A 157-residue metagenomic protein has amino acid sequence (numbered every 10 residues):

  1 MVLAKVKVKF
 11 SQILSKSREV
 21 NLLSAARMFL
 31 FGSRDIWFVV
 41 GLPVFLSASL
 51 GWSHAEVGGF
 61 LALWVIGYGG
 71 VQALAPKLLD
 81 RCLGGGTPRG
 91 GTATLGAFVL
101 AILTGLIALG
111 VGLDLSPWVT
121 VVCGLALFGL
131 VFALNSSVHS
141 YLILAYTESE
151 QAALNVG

Functional and structural regions predicted by a protein language model:
V2-S33, A48: Juxtamembrane intracellular "pre-TM" segments in multi-pass secondary transporters
L30-L42: Conserved extracellular-gate-facing transmembrane-helix segments in secondary transporters
V40-V57: Short amphipathic helix-loop junctions that connect adjacent transmembrane helices in Major Facilitator Superfamily/SLC
V44, S136-T147: Intracellular helix-loop hinge segments at the cytoplasmic ends of transmembrane helices in 12-TM rocker-switch-type
H54-A55, T147-G157: Loop-to-transmembrane helix entry/capping segments in MFS-fold secondary transporters and related SLC/MFSD carriers
G59-Y68, F128: Transmembrane alpha-helical segments of major facilitator superfamily
G70-R89: Helix-to-loop junctions at the C-terminal end of transmembrane segments in multipass secondary transporters
R89-H139: C-terminal transmembrane helical hairpin of 12-TM major facilitator-type secondary transporters
